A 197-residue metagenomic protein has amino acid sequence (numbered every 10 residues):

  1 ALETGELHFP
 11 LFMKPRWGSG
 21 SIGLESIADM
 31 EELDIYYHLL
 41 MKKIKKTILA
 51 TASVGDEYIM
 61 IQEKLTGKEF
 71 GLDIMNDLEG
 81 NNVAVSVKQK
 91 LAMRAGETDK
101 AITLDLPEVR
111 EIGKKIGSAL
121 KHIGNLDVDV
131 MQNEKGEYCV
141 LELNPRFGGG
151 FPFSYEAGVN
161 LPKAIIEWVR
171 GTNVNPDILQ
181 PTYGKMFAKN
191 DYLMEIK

Functional and structural regions predicted by a protein language model:
A1-I35, T47-A50, M60, E69 (+1 more regions): Rossmann-like NAD(P)H-binding beta-loop-alpha module
G5-E6, S19, D56, G67 (+3 more regions): A generic fold-level signal
P15-S19, L91, P145-F147: Short, histidine-centered active-site or binding-site loop motifs used for metal coordination, general acid-base
S19-I22, M60, A95-D99, G148 (+1 more regions): Residue-level signal for pocket-adjacent positions within structured domains
A28-E31, A101-D105, A157: Alpha-helix N-cap and loop-to-helix initiation/capping positions
Y36-M41, L161-I165: Short amphipathic C-terminal alpha-helix that caps PH/PH-like domains
Y37-S118, M131-C139: Phosphate-binding site of ATP-dependent enzymes
R94, D105-K197: ATP-dependent carboxylate activation and anion-phosphoryl transfer catalytic cores that bind Mg-ATP to form
